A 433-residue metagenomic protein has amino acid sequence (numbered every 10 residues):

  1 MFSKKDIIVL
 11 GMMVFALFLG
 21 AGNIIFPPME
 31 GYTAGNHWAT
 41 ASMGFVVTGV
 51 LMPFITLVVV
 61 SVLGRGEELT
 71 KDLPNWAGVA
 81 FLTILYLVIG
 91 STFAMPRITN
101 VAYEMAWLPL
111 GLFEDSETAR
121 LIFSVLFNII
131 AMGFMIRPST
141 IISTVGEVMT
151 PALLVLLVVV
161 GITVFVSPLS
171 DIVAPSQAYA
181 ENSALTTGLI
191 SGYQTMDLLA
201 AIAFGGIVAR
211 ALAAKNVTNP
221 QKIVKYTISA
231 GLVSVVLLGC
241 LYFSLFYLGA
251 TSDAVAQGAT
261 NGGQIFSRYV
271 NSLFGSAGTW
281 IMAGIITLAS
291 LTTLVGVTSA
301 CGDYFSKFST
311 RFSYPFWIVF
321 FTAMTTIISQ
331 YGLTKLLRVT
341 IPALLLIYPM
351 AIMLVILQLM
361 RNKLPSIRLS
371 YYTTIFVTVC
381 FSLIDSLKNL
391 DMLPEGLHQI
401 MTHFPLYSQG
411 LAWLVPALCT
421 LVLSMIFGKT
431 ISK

Functional and structural regions predicted by a protein language model:
V9-L19, F127, T163-S170, Y179-L245 (+3 more regions): Hydrophobic, membrane-embedded alpha-helices of multi-pass small-molecule transporters
L51, I55, A152-V164, L198-A200 (+3 more regions): Selective recognition of specific alpha-helical transmembrane segments in multi-pass small-molecule
S61-T70, N128-M149, A214-V217, I327-V339 (+1 more regions): Membrane-water interface regions at transmembrane-helix termini and the short interhelical loops of multi-pass membrane
E67-K71, L241-L291, T298, P342: TM-loop-TM module centered on a large, flexible mid-protein loop between adjacent transmembrane helices in multi-pass
S91-M95, L154-A180, L198-L199, Y247-A250 (+2 more regions): Hydrophobic alpha-helical segments and their helix-loop junctions in multi-pass secondary transporters
F134-V164, T340-I352, Y371-V379: Membrane-interface loop-to-helix entry segments
R137-V148, L185-G188, V208-L237, A254-S267 (+1 more regions): Hydrophobic, small-residue-rich membrane helices and short re-entrant helix-turn-helix hairpins that build
S167, I367-K433: A generic transmembrane alpha-helix motif of multi-pass inner-membrane proteins
